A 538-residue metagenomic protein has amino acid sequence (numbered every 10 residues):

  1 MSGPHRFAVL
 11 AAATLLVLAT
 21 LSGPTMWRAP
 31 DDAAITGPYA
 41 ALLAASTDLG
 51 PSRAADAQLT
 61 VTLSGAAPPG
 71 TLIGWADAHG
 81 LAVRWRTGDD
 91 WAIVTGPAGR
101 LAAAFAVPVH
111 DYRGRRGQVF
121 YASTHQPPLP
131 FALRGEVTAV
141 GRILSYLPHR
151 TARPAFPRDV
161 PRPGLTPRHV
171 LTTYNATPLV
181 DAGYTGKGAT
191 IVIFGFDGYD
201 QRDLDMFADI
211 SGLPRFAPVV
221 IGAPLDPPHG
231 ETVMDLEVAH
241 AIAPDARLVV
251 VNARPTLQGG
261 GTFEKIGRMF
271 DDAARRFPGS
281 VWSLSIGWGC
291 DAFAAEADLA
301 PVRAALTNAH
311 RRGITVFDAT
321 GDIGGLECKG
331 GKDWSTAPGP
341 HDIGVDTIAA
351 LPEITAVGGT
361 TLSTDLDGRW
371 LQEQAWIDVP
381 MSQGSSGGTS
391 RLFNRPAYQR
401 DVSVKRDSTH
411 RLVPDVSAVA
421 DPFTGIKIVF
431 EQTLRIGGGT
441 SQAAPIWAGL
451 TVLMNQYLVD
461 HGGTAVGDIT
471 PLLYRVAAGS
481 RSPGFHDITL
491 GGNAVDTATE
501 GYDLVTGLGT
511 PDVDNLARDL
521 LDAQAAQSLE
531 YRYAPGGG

Functional and structural regions predicted by a protein language model:
M1-T25: Secretory targeting and sorting signals
T25-G88, I93, A98-A356, G387-G439 (+5 more regions): Substrate-binding/charge-relay-adjacent region of secreted/lumenal peptidase catalytic domains
F317, A356-G359, D365-W370, L458-L472 (+2 more regions): Acidic/polar loop patches that form or flank catalytic/metal-binding clefts of enzymes that bind anionic ligands
F317, I354-T355, P380, L434-R435 (+3 more regions): Short glycine- and Lys/Arg-enriched binding-loop motifs that mark or flank ligand-binding interfaces
A350-P352, A356-R391: Polar, glycine-rich mid-to-C-terminal structural blocks that act as macromolecule-binding/assembly scaffolds
V402-S403, N455-L504, Q524: An often Trp-containing, charged/polar helix-loop segment at the C-terminal end of enzyme catalytic cores
G438-V452, Q456: C-terminal substrate/ligand-recognition segments
Y531-G538: Ser/Thr/Gly/Pro-rich low-complexity, disordered linker/stalk segments of secreted and cell-surface proteins
